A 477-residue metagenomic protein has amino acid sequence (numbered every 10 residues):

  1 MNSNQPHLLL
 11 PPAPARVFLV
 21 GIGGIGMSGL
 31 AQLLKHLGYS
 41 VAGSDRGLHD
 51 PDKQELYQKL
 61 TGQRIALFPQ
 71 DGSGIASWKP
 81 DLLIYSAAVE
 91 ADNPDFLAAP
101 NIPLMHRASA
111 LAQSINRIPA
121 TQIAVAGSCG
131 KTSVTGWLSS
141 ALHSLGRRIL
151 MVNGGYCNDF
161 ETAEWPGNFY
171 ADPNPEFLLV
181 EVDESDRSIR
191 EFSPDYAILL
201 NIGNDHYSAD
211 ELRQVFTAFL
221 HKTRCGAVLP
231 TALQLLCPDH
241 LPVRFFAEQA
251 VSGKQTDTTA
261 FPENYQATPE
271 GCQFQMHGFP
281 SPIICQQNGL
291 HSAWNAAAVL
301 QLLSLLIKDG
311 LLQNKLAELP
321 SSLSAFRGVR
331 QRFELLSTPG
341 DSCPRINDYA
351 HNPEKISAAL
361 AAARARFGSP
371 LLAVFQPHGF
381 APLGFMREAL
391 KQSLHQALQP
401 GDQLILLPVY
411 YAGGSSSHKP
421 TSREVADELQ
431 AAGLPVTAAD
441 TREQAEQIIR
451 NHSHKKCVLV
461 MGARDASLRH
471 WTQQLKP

Functional and structural regions predicted by a protein language model:
M1-L67, K79-L83, P100-I102, L241-P242 (+4 more regions): ATP-dependent carboxylate-amine ligase
L9, L33-L37, G74-A76, A87 (+5 more regions): Phosphate-binding loop of NTP-binding sites
F68-D71, A108-A112, V152, P230-T231 (+4 more regions): Beta-strand->loop->alpha-helix junctions that form or flank phosphate-binding loops in nucleotide-handling enzymes
A124, Q286, I405: Conserved beta-strand segments that form the floor/walls of ligand-binding pockets within enzyme and binding domains
F169, P262, F333: Short clusters of hydrophobic/aromatic residues that line enzyme substrate/ligand-binding pockets
V228, G271-H277: Short polybasic amphipathic segments
W294: Glycine-rich NAD(P)-binding loop of the Rossmann-fold in SDR/ketoreductase-type enzymes
